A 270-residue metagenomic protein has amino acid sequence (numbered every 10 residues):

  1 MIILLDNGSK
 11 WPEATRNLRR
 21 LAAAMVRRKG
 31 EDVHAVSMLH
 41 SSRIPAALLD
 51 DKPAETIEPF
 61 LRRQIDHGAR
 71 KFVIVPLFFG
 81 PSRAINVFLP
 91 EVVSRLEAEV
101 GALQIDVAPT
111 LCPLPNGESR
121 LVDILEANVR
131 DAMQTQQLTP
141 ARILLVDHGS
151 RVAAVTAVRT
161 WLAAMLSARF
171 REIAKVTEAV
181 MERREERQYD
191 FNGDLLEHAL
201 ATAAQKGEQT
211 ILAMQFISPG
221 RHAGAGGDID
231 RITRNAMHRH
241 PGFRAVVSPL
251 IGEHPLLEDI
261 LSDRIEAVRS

Functional and structural regions predicted by a protein language model:
M1-S270: Active-site-proximal alpha-helix that buttresses catalytic centers in soluble enzyme cores
